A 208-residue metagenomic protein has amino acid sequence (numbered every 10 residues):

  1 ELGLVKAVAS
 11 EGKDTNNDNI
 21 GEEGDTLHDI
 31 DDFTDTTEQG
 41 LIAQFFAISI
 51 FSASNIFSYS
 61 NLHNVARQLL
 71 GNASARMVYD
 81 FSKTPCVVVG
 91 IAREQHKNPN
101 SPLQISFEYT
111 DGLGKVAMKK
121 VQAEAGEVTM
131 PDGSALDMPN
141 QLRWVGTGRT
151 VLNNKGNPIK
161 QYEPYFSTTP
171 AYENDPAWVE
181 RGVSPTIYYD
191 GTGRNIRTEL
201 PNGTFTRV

Functional and structural regions predicted by a protein language model:
E1-V208: Acidic, low-complexity segments
